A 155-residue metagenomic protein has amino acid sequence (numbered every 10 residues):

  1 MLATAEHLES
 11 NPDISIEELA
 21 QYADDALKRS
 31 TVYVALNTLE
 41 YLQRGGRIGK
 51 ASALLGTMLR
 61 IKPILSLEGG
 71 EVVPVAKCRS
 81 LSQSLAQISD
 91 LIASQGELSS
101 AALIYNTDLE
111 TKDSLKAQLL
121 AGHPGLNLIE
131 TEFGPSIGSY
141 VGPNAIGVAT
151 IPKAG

Functional and structural regions predicted by a protein language model:
M1-G155: Mixed-charge interfacial surface used for oligomerization/domain docking and macromolecular partner engagement
